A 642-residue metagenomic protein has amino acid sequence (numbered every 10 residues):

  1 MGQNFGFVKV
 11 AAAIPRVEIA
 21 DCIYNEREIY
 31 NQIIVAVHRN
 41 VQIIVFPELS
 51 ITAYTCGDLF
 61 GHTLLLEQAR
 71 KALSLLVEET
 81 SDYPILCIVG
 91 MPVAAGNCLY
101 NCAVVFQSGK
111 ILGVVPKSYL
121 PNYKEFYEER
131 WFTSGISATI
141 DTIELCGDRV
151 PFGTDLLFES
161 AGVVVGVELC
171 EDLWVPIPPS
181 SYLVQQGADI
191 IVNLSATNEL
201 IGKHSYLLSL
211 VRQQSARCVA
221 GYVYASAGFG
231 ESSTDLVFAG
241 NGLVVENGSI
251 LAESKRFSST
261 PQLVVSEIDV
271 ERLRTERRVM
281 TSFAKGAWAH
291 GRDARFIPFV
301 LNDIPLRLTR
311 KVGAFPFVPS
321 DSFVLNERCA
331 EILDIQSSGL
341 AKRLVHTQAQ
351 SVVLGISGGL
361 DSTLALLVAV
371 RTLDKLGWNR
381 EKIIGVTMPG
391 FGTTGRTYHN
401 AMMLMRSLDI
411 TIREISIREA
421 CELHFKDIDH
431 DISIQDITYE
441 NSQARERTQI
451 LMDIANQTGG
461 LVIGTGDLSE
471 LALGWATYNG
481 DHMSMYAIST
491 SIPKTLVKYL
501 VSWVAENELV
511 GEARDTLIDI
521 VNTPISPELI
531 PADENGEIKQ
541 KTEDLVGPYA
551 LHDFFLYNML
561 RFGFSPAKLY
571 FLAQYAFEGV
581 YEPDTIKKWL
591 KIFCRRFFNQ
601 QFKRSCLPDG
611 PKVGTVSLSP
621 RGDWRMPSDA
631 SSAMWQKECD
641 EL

Functional and structural regions predicted by a protein language model:
M1-V353, R371-R380, I412: Enzyme catalytic cores with a strong preference for nitrogen-chemistry domains
A161, C218-A220, S232, E246 (+3 more regions): ATP/NTP-dependent adenylation/nucleotidyl-transfer catalytic domains that generate, transfer, or process NMP-activated
